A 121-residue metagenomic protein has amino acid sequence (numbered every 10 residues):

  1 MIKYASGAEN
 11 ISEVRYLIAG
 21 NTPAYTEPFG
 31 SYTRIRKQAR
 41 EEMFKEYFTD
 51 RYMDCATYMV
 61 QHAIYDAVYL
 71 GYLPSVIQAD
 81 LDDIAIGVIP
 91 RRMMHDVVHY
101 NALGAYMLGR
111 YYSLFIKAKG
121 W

Functional and structural regions predicted by a protein language model:
M1-W121: Alpha-helical cap/lid subdomain in secreted, periplasmic, or secretory-pathway luminal O-acyl-processing enzymes
